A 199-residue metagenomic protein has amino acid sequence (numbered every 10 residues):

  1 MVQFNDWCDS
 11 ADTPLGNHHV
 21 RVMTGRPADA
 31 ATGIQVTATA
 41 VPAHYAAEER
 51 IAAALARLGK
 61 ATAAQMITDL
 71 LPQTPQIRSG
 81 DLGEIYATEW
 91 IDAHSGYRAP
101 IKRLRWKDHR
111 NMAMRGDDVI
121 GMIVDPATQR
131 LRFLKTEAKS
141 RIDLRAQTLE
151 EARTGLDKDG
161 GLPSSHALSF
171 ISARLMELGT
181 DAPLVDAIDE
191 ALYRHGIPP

Functional and structural regions predicted by a protein language model:
M1-G59, A63-T74: Nuclease-adjacent, charged terminal/linker segments that flank catalytic cores
I67-T88, L104-R110: A short, highly charged nucleic-acid-interacting micro-segment common to nuclease and nuclease-linked defense proteins
Y86-A87, H94-S95, G116: Internal, conserved structured core segments that host functional sites
I91, V119-G121, R132-S140: Conserved catalytic cores of phosphodiester-cleaving nucleases, focusing on short active-site segments
H94-M112: A short acidic/basic microdomain associated with nuclease active sites
N111, R115-G121: Charged, often glycine-rich, active-site loop that binds/positions anionic groups
D125-L131: Short, solvent-exposed loop/turn segments that connect beta-strands within catalytic domains and beta-strand-rich
R145-P199: Acidic, metal/cofactor-coordinating or nucleic-acid-engaging core segments within structured domains
